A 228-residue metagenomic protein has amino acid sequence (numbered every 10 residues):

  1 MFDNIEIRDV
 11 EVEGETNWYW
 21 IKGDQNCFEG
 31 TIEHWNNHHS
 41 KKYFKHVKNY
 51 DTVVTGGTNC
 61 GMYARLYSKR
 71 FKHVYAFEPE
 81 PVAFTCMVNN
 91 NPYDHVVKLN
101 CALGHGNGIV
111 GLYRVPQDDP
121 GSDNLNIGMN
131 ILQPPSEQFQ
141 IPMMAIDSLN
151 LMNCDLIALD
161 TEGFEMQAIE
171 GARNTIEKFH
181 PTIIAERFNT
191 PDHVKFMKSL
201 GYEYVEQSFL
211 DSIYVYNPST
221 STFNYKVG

Functional and structural regions predicted by a protein language model:
M1-D94, P134-E137, L151, T190 (+4 more regions): S-adenosyl-L-methionine
T52-Y63, Q138, P142-P191: Active-site segment flanking the S-adenosylmethionine/decSAM binding pocket in AdoMet-dependent transferases
V82, G106, F164: Active-site loop signature of alpha/beta-hydrolase-fold enzymes
T85-M144: S-adenosyl-L-methionine
A102, P116, M144, R187 (+2 more regions): Residues at the C-termini of beta-strands that transition into short coil/loop
I109-G111, I169, V194-F196: Short, well-ordered secondary-structure micro-motifs
